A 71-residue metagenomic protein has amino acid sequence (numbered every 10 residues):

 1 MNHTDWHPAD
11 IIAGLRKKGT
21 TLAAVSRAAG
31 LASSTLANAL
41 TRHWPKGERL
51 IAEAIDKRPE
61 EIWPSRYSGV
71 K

Functional and structural regions predicted by a protein language model:
M1-K18, E60, P64-S65: A short, Lys/Arg-rich alpha-helix, primarily the initiator
D10-I11, T35, L50: Pre-recognition alpha-helix immediately N-terminal to the DNA-recognition helix within helix-turn-helix or winged-helix
V25-S26, I51: Short alpha-helical "recognition helix" segments of helix-turn-helix
G30-W44: Recognition helix of helix-turn-helix/homeodomain-like DNA-binding domains that insert into the DNA major groove
G47-E61: DNA major-groove recognition helix of helix-turn-helix/homeodomain DNA-binding modules
L50, P64-K71: Short, charged recognition helix plus adjacent turn of helix-turn-helix-like nucleic-acid-binding domains
